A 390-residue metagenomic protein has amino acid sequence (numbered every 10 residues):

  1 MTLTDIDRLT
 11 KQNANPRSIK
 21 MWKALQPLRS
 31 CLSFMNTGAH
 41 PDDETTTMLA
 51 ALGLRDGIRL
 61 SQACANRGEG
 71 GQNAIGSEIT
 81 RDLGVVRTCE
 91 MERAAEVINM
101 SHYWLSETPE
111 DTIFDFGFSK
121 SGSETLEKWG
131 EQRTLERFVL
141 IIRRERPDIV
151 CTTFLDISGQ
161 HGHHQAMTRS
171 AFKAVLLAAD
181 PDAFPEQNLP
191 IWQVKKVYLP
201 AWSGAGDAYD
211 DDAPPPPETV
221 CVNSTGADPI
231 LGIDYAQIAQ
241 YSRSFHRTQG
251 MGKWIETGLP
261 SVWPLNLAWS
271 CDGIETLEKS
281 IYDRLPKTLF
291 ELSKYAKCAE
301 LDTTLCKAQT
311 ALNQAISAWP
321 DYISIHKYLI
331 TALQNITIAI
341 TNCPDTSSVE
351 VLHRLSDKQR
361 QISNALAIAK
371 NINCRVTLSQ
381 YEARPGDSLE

Functional and structural regions predicted by a protein language model:
T2-D5, T10-N13, K20, L177-K370: The feature marks non-catalytic terminal segments
T2-F184, S203-G204: Active-site beta-strand->loop->alpha-helix modules in alpha/beta enzyme cores, enriched in Gly/His/Asp(Glu)
V376-Q380: Surface-exposed, proline-enriched loop/turn segments that connect beta strands in immunoglobulin-like
Y381-D387: Short, solvent-exposed loop/linker segments at the N-terminal edge of repeated beta-sheet extracellular domains
